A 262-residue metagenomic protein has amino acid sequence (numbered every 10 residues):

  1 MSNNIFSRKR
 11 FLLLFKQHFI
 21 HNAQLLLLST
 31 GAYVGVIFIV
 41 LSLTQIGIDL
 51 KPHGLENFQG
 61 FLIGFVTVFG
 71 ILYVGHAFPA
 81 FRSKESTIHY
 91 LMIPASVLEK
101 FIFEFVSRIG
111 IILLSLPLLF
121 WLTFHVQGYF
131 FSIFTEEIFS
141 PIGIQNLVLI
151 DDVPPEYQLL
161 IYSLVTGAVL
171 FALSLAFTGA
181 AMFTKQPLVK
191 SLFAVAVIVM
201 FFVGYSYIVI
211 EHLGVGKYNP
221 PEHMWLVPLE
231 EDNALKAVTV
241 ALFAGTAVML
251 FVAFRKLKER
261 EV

Functional and structural regions predicted by a protein language model:
M1-T87, V97-V262: Hydrophobic alpha-helical transmembrane segments of membrane proteins
